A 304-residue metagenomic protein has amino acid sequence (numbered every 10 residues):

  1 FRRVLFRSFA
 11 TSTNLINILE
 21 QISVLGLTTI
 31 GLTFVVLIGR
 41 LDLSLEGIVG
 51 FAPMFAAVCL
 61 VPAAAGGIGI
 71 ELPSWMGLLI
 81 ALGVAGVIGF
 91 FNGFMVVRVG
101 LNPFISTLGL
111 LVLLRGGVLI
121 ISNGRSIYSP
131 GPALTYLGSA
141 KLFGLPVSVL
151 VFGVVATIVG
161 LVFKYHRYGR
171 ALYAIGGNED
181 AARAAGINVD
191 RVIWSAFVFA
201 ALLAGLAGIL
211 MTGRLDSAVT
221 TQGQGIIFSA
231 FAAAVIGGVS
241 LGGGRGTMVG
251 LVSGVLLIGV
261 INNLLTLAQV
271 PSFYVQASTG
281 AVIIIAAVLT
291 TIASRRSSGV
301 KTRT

Functional and structural regions predicted by a protein language model:
R3, A184-R191, I261-T304: Cytosolic-side transmembrane-helix boundaries in multi-pass membrane proteins
R3, R7-I68, F94-L101, G238-R245 (+1 more regions): Single transmembrane alpha-helix segments in multi-pass membrane proteins
R7-N17, Q21, V118-G124, S139-K141 (+6 more regions): Inter-helical junctions in multi-pass inner-membrane proteins, predominant in energy-converting antiporter-like
Q21-L32, F51, V87, V112 (+6 more regions): Hydrophobic alpha-helical segments embedded in the membrane of multi-pass proteins
F34, V58, V87-V99, I120-I121 (+8 more regions): Membrane-interface helix caps of multi-pass small-molecule transporters
A65-L110, V154, S253-G254: Alpha-helical transmembrane segments within multi-pass membrane transporters and channels
P73-A81, A85-N92, G144-V219: Helix-loop-helix "hairpin" substructures at the membrane interface of multi-pass membrane proteins
V99, P103-H166, V192-S195, R214-G223 (+1 more regions): Transmembrane helix-bundle core of multi-pass membrane transporters and related energy-transducing complexes
